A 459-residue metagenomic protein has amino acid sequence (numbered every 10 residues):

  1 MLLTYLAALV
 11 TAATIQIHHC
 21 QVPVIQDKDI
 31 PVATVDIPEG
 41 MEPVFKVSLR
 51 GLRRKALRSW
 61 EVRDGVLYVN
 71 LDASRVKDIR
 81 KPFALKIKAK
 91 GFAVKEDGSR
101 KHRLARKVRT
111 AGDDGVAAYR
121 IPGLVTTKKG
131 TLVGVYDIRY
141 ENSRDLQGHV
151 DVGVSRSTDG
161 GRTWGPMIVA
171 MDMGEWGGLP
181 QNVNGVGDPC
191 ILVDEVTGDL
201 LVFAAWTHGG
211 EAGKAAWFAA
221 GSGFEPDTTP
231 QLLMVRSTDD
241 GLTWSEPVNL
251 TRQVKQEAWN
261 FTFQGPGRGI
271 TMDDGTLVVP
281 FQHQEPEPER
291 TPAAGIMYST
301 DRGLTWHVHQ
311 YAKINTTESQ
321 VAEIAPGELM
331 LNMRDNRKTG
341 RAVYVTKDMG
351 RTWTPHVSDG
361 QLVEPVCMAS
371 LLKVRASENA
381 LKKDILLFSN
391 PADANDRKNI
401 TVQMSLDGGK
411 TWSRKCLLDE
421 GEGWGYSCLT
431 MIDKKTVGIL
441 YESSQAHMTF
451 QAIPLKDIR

Functional and structural regions predicted by a protein language model:
L2-T11: Sec-dependent N-terminal signal peptides
A12-K46, R50-K107: Mature N-terminal, pre-catalytic/accessory segment of carbohydrate-active enzymes
G98-R459: Asp-box/BNR beta-propeller blade signature and adjacent active/binding-site loops in extracellular glycan-interacting
